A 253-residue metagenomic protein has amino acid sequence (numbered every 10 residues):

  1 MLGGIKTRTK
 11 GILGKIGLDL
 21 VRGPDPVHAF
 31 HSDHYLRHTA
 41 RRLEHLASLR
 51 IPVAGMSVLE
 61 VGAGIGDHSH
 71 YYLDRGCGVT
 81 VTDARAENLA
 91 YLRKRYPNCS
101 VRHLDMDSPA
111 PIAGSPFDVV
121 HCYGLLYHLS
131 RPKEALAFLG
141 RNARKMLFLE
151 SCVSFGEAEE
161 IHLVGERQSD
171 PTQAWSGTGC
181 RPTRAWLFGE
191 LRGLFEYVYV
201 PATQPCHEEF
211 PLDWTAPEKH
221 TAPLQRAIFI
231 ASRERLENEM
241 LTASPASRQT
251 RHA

Functional and structural regions predicted by a protein language model:
M1-P116, Y123, P223-A253: Conserved N-terminal segment of class I S-adenosyl-L-methionine
P97-S100, G165-Q168, P217: Short, hinge-like loop/turn segments at secondary-structure boundaries
A113, A158-L163, F210-W214, T242-A243: Short aromatic-enriched loop/helix-cap "lid" or pocket-rim segments at secondary-structure transitions that line
D118-R131: A short SAM/SAH-binding and catalytic strip from SAM-dependent methyltransferases
K133-L149, V153-F155: A short glycine-rich, Lys/Arg-flanked "PGG" loop and its adjoining helix->strand segment in the class I
F148-Q173: Conserved class I S-adenosyl-L-methionine
S176-A202: Short alpha-helix
Y197-S232: Conserved catalytic loop of SAM-dependent methyltransferase domains
